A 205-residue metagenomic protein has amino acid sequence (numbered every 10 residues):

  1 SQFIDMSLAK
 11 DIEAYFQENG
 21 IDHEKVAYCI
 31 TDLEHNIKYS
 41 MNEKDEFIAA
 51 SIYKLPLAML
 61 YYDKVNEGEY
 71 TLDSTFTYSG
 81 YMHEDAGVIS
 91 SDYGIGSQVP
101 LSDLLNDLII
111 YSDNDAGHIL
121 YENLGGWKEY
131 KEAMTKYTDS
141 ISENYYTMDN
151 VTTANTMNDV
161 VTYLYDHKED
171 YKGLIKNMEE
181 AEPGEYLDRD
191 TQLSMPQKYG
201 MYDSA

Functional and structural regions predicted by a protein language model:
S1-E46: Beta-lactamase-like hydrolase cores
F3-A9, G80, D92-N177: Active-site-adjacent helix/loop patches that line small-molecule binding or acyl-intermediate pockets
I21-K25, E34-N36, N42-K44, I52-Y53 (+4 more regions): Extracytoplasmic
A27-I30, A50, D107, I119: Structural recognition of the beta-strand scaffold that forms the well-ordered cores of secreted hydrolase catalytic
N36, I48-F76, L108: Active-site SXXK
M41-E43, E84-G96: Charged, often glycine-rich, active-site loop that binds/positions anionic groups
G184-A205: Short, Gly/Ser/Thr-enriched beta-strand-loop segments that form substrate-interacting elements of hydrolase/peptidase
